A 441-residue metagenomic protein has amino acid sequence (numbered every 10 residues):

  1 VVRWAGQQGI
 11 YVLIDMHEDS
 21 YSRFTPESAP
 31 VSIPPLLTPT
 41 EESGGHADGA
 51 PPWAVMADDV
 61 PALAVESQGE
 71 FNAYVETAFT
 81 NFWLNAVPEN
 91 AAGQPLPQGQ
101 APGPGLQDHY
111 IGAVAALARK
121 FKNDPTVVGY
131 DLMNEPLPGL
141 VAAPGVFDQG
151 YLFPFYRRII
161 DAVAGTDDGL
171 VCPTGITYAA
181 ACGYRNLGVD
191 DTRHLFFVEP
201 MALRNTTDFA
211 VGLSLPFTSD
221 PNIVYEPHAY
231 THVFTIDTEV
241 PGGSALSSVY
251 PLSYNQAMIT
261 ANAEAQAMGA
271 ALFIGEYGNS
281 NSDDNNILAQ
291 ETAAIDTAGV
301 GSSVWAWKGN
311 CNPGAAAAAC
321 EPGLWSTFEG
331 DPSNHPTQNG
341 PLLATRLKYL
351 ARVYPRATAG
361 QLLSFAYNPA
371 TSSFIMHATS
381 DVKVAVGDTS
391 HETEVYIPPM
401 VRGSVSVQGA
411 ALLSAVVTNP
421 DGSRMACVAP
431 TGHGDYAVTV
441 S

Functional and structural regions predicted by a protein language model:
V1-H194, P200-N205: Active-site mouth of glycoside hydrolases
V12-L13, F273, S303: Conserved Rossmann-like nucleotide-binding pocket used by diverse enzymes that bind dinucleotide cofactors
R23-S32, V141-G145, D208-G212, I236-V240 (+1 more regions): Short aromatic-enriched loop/helix-cap "lid" or pocket-rim segments at secondary-structure transitions that line
W83, E226, D283-G409, P430-T439: Aromatic-rich peripheral "rim/lid" segments of glycoside hydrolase catalytic domains that contact and position glycan
P136, T231-V233, K308-C311: Short loop/turn segments at secondary-structure transitions that flank enzyme active sites
P138, V233-T235, V384, G403: Residue-level signal for secondary-structure boundary sites
L140-V141, G145-S280, A293-D296, V300: Glycoside hydrolase catalytic-domain groove-lining segments
L412-S441: Beta-strand-rich ligand-recognition modules
